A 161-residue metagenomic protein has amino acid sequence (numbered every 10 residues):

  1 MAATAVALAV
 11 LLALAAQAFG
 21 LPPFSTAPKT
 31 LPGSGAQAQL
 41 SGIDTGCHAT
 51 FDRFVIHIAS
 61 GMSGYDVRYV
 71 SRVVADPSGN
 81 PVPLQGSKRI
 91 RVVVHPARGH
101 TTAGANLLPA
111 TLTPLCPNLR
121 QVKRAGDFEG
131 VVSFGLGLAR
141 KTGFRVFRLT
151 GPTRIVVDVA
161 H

Functional and structural regions predicted by a protein language model:
A3-A15: Bacterial N-terminal signal peptides
A18-H161: Short linear recognition/processing motifs and adjacent strand/loop elements at protein termini and domain edges
